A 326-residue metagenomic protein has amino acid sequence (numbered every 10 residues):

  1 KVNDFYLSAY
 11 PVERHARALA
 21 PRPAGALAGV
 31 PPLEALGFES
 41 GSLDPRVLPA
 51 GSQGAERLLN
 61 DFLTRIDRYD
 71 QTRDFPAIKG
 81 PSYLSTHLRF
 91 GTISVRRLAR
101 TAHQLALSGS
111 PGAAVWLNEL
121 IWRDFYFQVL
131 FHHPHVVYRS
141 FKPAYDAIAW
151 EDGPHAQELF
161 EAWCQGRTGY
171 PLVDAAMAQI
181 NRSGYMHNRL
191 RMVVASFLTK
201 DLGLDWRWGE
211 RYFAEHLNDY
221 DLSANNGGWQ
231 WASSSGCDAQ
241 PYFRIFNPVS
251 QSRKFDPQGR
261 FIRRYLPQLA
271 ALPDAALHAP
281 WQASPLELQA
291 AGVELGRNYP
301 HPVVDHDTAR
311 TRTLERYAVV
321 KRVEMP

Functional and structural regions predicted by a protein language model:
K1-D146, D256, R260-P326: Glycine/tryptophan-enriched, flexible segments
K79-D274: Active-site-proximal binding-pocket segments
